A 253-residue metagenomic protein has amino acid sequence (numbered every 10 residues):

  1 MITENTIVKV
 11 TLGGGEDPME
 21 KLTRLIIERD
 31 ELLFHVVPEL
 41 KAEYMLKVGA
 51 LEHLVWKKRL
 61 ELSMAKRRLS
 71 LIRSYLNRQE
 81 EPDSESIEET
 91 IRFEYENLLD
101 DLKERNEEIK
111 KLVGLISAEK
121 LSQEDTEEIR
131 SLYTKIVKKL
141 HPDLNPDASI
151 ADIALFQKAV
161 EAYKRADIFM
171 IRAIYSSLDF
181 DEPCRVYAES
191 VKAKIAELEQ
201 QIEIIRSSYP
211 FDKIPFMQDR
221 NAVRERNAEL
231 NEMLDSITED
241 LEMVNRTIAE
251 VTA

Functional and structural regions predicted by a protein language model:
M1-A253: C-terminal accessory/regulatory regions appended to core domains
